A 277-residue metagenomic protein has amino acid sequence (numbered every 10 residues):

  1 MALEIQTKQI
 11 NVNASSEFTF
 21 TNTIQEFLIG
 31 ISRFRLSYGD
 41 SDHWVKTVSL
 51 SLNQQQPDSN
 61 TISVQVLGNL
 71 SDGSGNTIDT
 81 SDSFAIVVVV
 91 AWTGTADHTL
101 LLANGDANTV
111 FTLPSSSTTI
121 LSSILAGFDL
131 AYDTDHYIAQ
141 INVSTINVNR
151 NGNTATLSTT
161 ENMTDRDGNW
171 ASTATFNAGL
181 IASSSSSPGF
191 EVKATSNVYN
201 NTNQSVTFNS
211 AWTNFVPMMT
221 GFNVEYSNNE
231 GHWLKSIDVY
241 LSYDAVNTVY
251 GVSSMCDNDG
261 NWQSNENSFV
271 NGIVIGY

Functional and structural regions predicted by a protein language model:
M1-F84, W92-Y277: Extracellular attachment/recognition segments
